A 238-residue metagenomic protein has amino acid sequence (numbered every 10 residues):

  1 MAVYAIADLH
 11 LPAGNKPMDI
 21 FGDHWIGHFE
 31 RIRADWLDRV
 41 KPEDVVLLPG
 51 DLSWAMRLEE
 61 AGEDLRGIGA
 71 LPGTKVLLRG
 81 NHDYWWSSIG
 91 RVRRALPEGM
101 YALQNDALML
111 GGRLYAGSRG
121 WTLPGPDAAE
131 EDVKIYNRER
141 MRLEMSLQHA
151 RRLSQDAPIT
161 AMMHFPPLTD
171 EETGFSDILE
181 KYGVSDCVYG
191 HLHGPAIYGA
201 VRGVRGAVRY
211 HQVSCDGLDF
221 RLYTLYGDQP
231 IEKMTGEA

Functional and structural regions predicted by a protein language model:
A2, N15-L110, F175-V184, V208 (+1 more regions): Core catalytic region of metal-dependent phosphoesterases/phosphodiesterases, especially metallo-beta-lactamase-like
A2-D8: Short, hydrophobic/glycine-enriched beta-strand segments
I6, P49-G50, L78, M162 (+1 more regions): Generic enzyme active-site microenvironment
L9-K16, Y84-E171, D228-E237: Conserved catalytic scaffold of divalent metal-dependent phosphoesterases
H10-N15, S53-E59, N81-I89, M109 (+4 more regions): Active-site environment of divalent metal-dependent phosphoester hydrolases
P17-M18, D23, G27, A34 (+5 more regions): Binuclear metal-dependent phosphoesterase catalytic core
R31-V45, G69, E130-G199: His/acidic metal-ligating clusters that form di-metal
